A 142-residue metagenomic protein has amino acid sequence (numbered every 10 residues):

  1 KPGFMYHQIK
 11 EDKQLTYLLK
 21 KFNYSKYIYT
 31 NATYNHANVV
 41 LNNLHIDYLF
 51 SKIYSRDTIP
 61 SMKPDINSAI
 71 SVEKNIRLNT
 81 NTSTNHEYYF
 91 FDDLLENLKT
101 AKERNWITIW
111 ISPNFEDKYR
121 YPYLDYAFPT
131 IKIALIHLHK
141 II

Functional and structural regions predicted by a protein language model:
P2-I28, Y34, N38, I66: Short, acidic loop-to-helix structural element flanking the phosphoryl-transfer center in phosphate-processing enzymes
I28-Y29, D92: Small/polar loops that bind or transfer phosphate-bearing groups
Y34, N38-I142: Asp-based, Mg2+/Mn2+-dependent phosphohydrolase catalytic module
